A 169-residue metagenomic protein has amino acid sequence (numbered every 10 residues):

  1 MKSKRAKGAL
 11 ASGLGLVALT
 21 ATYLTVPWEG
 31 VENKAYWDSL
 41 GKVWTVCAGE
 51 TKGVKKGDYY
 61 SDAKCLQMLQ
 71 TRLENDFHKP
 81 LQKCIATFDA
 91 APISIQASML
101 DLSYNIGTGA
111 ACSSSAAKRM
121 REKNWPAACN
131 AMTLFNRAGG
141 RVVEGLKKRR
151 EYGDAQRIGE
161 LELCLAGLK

Functional and structural regions predicted by a protein language model:
M1-K34, G41, E50, V54 (+4 more regions): Long, amphipathic alpha-helical surface segments
T45-C47: Short hydrophobic-aromatic micro-motifs
D76-S114: Active-site nucleophile-His-acid catalytic modules used for acyl/amide transfer and hydrolysis across diverse enzymes
